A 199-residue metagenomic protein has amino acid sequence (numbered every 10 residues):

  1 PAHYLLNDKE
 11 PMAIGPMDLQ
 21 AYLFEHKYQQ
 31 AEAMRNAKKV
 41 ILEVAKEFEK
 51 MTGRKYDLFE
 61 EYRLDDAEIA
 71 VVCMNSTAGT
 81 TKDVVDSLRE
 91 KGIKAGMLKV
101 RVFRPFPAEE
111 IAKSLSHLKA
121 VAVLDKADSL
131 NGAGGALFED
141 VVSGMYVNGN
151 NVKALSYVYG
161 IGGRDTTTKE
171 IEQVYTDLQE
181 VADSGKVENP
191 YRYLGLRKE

Functional and structural regions predicted by a protein language model:
P1-E60: Conformationally flexible catalytic loops at phosphate/diphosphate-handling active centers
P1-P11, H117-K119, D128, G132-F138: Terminal amphipathic helices with adjacent charged low-complexity linkers/tails
V40-Y56, C73-T81, V100-P107: A general structural motif
E61-D66, S114-L115, N148-G149: Solvent-exposed alpha-helices and their adjacent loops that cap or buttress functional pockets in soluble metabolic
D65-I93, F106-K113: Redox- and metal-dependent alpha/beta enzyme cores, enriched for Fe-S-associated oxidoreductases and cofactor-handling
S87-G96, V147-N151: Secondary-structure transition/capping motifs at alpha-helix termini and the adjoining loop/turn into the next element
D125-E199: Peripheral docking tails and interdomain loops at the edges of cofactor- or intermediate-handling domains
